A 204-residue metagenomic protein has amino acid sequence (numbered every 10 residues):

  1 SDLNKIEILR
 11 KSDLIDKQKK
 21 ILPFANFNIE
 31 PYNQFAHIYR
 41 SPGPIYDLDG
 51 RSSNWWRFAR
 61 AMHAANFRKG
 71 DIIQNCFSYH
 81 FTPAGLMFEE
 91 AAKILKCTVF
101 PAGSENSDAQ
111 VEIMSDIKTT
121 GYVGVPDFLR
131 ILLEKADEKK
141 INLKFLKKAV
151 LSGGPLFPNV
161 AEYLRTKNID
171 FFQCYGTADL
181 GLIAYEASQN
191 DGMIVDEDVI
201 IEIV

Functional and structural regions predicted by a protein language model:
S1-A64, R68-K69: Nucleotide 5′-phosphate-binding alpha/beta core
L3-I6, K11, K19-N26, S78 (+4 more regions): Generic secondary-structure boundary/loop-capping signal
K11-K19, H63-A64, F88-L95, K144-K148: Short N-terminal helix-initiation segments at or just after the protein's N-terminus
R40, Q74, V150: Conserved beta-strand segments that form the floor/walls of ligand-binding pockets within enzyme and binding domains
D47-H63, I72-I131: AMP-binding/adenylate-forming
K69-G70, L146: Phosphate-coordination loops involved in phosphoryl transfer and adenosine-cofactor binding
L95-V204: Active-site glycine/GP-rich loop and adjacent strand/helix microenvironment that borders small-molecule binding pockets
